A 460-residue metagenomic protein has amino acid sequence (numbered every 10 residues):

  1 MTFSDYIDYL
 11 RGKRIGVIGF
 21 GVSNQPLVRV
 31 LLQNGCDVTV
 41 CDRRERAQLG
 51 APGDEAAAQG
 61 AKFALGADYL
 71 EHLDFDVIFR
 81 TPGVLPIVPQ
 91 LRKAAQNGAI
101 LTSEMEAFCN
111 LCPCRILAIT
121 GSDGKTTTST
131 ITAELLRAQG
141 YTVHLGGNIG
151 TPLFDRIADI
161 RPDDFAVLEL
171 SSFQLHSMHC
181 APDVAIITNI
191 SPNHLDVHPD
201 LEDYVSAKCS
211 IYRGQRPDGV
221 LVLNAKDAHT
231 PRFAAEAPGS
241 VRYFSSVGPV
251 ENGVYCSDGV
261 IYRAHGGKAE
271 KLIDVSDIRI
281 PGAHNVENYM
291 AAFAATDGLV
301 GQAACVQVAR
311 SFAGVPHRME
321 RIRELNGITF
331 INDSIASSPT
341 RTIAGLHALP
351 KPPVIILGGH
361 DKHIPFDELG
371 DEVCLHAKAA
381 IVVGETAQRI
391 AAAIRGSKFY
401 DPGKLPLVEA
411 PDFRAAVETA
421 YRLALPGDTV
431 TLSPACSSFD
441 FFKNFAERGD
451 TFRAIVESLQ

Functional and structural regions predicted by a protein language model:
M1-S103, A107, G301: N-terminal leader/targeting and accessory segments in enzymes
F3-R14, N24-N34, T142, L272-A379: Nucleotide phosphate-binding/pyrophosphate-handling subdomain across enzymes that bind or process nucleotide phosphates
L31, I78, I119, N148 (+12 more regions): Residue-level signal for inorganic ion chemistry
D37-R44, L221-A225, I356-L357, H376-E385: Short internal beta-strands
T39-R43, A64-A67, T102-A107, P238-C256 (+4 more regions): Beta-strand->loop->alpha-helix junctions that form or flank phosphate-binding loops in nucleotide-handling enzymes
P52-D54, D367-D428: C-terminal helical cap/extension that packs against the catalytic core of soluble nucleotide-cofactor enzymes
K62, A67-E71, P162-V197, P231-D277 (+2 more regions): Extended acidic/charged loop-beta regions that coordinate divalent cations and stabilize anionic phosphate/carboxylate
E71-L73, P82-A225, H229-P238, R422 (+1 more regions): Phosphate-binding loop of NTP-binding sites
